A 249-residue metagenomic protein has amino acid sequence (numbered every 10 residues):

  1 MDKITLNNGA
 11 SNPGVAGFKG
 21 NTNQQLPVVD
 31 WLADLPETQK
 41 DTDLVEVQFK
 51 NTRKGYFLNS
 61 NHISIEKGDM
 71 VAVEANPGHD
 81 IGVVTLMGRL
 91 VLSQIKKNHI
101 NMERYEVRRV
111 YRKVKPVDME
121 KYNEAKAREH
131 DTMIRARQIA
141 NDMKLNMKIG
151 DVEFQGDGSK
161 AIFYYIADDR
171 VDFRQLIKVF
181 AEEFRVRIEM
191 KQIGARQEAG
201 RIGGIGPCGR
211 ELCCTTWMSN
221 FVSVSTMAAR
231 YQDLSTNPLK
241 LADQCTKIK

Functional and structural regions predicted by a protein language model:
D2-S235, L239: Acidic-enriched and Gly/Ser
S235-K249: Short Fe-S-cluster ligation motifs
